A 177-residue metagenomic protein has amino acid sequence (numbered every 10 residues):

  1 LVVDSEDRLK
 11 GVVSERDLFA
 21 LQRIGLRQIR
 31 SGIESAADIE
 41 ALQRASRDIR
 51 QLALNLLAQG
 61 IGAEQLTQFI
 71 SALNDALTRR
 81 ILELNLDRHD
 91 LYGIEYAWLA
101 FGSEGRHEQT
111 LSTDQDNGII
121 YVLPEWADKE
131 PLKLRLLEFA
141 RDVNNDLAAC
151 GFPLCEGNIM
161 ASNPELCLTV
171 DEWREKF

Functional and structural regions predicted by a protein language model:
L1-L18: A glycine-centered beta-loop-beta connector
E15-G32: A short, polar/charged loop-to-alpha-helix boundary motif
Q28-F177: A nucleotide- and high-energy phosphate-metabolite-utilizing enzyme signature
